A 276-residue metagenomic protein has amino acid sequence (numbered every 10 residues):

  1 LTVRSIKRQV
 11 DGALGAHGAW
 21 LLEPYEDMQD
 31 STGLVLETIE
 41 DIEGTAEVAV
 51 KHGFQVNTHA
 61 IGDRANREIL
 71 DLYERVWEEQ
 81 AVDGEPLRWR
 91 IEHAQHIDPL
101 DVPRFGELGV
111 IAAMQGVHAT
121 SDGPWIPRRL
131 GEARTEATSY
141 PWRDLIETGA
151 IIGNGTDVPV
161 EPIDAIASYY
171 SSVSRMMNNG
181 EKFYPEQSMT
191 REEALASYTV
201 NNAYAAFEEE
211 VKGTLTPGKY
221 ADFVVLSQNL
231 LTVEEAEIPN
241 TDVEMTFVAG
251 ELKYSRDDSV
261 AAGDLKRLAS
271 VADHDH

Functional and structural regions predicted by a protein language model:
L1-R67, E79, R104-I111, G116-V117 (+1 more regions): Metal-coordinating catalytic core of metallo-dependent amide/deamination hydrolases
L14-A16, P103, E235-E237, D257-S259: Short conserved micro-motifs at the rims of enzyme active sites and ligand-binding pockets
A46-N57, R64-W89, H93-A94, P99-P103 (+3 more regions): His/Asp/Glu-enriched, well-ordered alpha-helical/loop segment that forms or immediately abuts the divalent-metal
R256-H276: Extracellular/periplasmic ectodomains of large secreted or surface enzymes and adhesion receptors
